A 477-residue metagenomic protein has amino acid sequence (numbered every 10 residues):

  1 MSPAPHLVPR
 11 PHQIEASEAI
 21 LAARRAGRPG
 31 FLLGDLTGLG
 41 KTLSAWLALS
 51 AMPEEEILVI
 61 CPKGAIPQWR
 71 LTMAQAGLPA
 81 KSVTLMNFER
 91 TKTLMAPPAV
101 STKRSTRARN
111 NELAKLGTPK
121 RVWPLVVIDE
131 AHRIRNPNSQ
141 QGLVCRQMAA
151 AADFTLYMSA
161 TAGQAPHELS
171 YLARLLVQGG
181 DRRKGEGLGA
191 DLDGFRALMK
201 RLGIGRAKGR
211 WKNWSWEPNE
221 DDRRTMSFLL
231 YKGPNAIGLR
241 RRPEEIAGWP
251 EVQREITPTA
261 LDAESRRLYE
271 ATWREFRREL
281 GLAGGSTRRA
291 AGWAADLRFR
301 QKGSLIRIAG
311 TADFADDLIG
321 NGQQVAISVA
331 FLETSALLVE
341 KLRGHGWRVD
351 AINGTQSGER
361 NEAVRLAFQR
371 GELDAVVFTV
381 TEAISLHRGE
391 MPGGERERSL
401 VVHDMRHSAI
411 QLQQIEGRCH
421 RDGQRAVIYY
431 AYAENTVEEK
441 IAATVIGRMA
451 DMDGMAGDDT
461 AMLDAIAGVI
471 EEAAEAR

Functional and structural regions predicted by a protein language model:
M1-L32: Conserved pre-motif I regulatory segment
G27-L47: Walker A/P-loop
T42-Q75, G163-E168, A330-E333: Conserved Walker A/P-loop ATP-binding site and its immediately adjacent core in helicase/helicase-like ATPase domains
L125, G142-E245, R425: Conserved P-loop NTPase motor "coupling/switch" region that bridges the ATPase
R242-R348: Conserved helicase/translocase motor-coupling segment
Q324-S328, L337, R343-V380: Conserved helicase ATPase core of P-loop NTP-dependent helicases/translocases
T381-Q414, R418, D422: Conserved RecA-like helicase motor core of SF1/SF2 enzymes
H407-R477: A conserved SF2-helicase RecA2
